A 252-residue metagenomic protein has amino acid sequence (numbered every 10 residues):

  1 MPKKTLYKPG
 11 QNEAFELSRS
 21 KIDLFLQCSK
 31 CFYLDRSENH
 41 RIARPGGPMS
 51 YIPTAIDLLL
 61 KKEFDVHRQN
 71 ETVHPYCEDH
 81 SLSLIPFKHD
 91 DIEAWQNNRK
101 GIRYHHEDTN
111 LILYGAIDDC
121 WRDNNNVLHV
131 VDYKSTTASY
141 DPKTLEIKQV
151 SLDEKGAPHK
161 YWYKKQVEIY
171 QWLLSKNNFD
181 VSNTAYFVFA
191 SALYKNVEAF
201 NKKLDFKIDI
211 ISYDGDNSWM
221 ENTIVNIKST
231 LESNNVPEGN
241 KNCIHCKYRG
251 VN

Functional and structural regions predicted by a protein language model:
M1, E16-L17, L173-N252: Metal-dependent nuclease catalytic regions and adjoining charged, substrate-binding loops involved in nucleic-acid end
M1-V127: Metal-dependent nuclease catalytic cores that hydrolyze phosphodiester bonds in DNA/RNA, characterized by
C28, L113-D153, K165, I169-Y170: Conserved catalytic cores of phosphodiester-cleaving nucleases, focusing on short active-site segments
Y33, W121, H129-Y133, S182-F189: A structural signal for short, well-ordered beta-strand segments and their strand-loop junctions that often border
Y33-L34, R41-A43, A138-P142, L193-V197: Short catalytic/ligand-binding loop motif for oxyanion handling, primarily in non-cytosolic enzymes, centered on
D35-R36, E63-V66, D119, H129 (+3 more regions): Residue-level signal for well-ordered alpha-helical scaffold segments within enzymatic catalytic domains
M49-I52, D141-Y161, F206-Y213: Short histidine-centered catalytic/ligand-binding loop motif
D153-A185: Metal-dependent nuclease catalytic cores in nucleic-acid-processing enzymes, especially RNase H-like/related
